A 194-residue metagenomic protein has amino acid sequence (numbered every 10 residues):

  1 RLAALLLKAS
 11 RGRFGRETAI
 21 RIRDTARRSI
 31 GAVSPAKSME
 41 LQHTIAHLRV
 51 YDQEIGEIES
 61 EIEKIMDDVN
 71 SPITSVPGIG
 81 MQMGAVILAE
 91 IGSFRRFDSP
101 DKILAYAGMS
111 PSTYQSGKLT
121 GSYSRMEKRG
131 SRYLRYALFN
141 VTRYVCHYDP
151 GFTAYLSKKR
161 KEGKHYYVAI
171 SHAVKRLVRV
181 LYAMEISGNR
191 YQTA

Functional and structural regions predicted by a protein language model:
R1-A194: A detector of single, family-specific signature residues that are central to catalytic or substrate-handling motifs
